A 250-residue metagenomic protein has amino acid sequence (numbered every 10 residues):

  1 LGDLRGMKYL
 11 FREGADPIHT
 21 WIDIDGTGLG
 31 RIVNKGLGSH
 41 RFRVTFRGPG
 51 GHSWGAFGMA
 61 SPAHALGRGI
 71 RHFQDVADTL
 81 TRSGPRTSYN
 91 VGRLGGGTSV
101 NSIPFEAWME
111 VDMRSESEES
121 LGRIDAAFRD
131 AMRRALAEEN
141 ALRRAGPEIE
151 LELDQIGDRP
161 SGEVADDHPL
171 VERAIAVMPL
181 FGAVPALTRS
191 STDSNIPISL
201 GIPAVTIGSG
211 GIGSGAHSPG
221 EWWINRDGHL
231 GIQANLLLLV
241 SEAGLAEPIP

Functional and structural regions predicted by a protein language model:
L1-L37, T81-R82, N101, A243 (+1 more regions): Acidic/histidine-rich catalytic neighborhood of metal-dependent amide-processing enzymes
R5-G6, A56, A216-G220: Short acidic, glycine/proline-rich loop/turn micro-motifs
L10-E13, G38-R41, A204-T206, W223-I224: Short, hinge-like loop/turn segments at secondary-structure boundaries
W21-D25, T45-R47, G208: Short beta-strand segments
G30, G51, A63-P250: Metal-dependent amide/peptide-bond hydrolase catalytic core, centered on the "pita-bread" metallohydrolase fold
V33-T45, A176, V205: Acidic-glycine-rich active-site phosphate/pyrophosphate-binding loop
V44-T45, W54-F57: FAD-binding subdomain of flavoenzyme oxidoreductases
